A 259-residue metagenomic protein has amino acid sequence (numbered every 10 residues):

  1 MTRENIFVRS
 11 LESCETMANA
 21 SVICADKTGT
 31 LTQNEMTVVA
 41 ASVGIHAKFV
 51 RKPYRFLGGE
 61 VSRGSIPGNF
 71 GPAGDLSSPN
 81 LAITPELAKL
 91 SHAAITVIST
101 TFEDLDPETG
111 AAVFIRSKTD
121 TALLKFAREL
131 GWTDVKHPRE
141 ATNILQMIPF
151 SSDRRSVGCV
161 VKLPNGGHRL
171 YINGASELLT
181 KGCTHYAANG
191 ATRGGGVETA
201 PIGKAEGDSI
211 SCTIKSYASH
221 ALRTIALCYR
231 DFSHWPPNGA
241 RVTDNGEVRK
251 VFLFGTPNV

Functional and structural regions predicted by a protein language model:
M1-V259: Conserved cytosolic headpiece of P-type ATPases
